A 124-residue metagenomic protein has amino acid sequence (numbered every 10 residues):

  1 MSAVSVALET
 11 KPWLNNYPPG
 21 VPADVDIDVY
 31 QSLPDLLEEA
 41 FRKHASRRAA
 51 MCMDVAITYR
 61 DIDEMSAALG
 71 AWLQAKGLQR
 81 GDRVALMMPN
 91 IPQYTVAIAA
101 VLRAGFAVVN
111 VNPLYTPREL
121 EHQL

Functional and structural regions predicted by a protein language model:
M1-Y30: Flexible, non-catalytic linker and terminal segments flanking ANL/adenylate-forming cores
V25-V29, P34, E38, S46-I91 (+2 more regions): Conserved AMP-binding/adenylate-forming core of the ANL superfamily
L102: Anion (oxyanion) recognition and catalysis
G105: Structured binding elements
V111-P113: Short beta->alpha connector loops at strand-helix junctions that form conserved, small/polar/Pro-enriched
